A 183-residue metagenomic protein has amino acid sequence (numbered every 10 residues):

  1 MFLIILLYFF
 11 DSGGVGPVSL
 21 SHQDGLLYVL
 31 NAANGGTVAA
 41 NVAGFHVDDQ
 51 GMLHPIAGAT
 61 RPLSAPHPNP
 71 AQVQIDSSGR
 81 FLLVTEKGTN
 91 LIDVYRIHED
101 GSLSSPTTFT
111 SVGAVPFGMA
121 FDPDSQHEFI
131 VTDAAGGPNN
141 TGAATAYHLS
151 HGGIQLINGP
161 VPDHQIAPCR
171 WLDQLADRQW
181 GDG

Functional and structural regions predicted by a protein language model:
M1-L3, G44-H54, Y95-S102, A146-Q155: Short loop/turn segments immediately following beta-strands, especially the blade-tip and inter-blade linker loops
L3-Q72, D76: Asp-box/WD-like beta-propeller blade repeats and closely related beta-sheet repeat scaffolds
I4-L6, P55-P66, S105-S111, Q155-Q165: Inter-blade linker and blade-boundary elements of WD-repeat/beta-propeller domains
D11-G25, P62-F81, S111-F129, A135 (+2 more regions): Beta-rich, blade/repeat-based domains predominating in secreted/periplasmic proteins but also intracellular
G25, A32-T37, V47, S78 (+7 more regions): Short loop/turn segments immediately following the C-termini of beta-strands
A39-N41, T89-L91, L103, N140-A143: A detector of repeated loop/turn-to-beta-strand junctions in beta-rich toroidal repeat architectures
P66-F109: Internal metal/ion-chelating core segments
